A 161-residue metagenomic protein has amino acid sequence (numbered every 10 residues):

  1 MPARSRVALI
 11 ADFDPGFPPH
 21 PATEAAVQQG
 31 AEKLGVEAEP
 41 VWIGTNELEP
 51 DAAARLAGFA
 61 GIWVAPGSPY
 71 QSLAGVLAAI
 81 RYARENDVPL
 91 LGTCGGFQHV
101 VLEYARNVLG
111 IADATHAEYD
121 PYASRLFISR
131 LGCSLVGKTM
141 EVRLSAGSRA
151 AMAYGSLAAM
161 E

Functional and structural regions predicted by a protein language model:
M1-Y154: N-terminal beta1-alpha1 cap of cysteine-dependent amidohydrolase-like domains
G155-E161: Short, intrinsically disordered, charge-balanced linker/junction segments flanking boundaries in proteins
